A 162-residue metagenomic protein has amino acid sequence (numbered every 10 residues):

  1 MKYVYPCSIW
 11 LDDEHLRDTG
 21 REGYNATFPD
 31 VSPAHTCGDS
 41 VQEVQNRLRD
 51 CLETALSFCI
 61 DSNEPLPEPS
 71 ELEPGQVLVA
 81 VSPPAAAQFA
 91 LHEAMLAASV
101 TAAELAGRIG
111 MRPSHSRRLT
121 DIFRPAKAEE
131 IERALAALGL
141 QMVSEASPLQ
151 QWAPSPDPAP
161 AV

Functional and structural regions predicted by a protein language model:
M1-L56, I60-D61: DNA-contacting interfaces and partner/effector-binding or oligomerization modules in DNA-centric proteins
M1-S8, R49-R118, I122-P125, E129-I131 (+1 more regions): Short, charged, surface-exposed hinge/linker loops at domain edges that act as mobile lids or interdomain connectors
W10-D12, R17, V31, H35 (+4 more regions): Residue-level detector of solvent-exposed, low-hydrophobicity positions
C37-D39, I109, S116-R117, L138-L140: Residue-level detection of beta-strand scaffold positions
Q42-Q45, Q76, Q88, Q141 (+1 more regions): Residue-identity detector for glutamine
D61-S62, V143, S147: Surface-exposed, interaction-prone regions with an acidic/low-complexity signature
A128-E145: DNA major-groove recognition helix of helix-turn-helix/homeodomain DNA-binding modules
A146-V162: Short, charged recognition helix plus adjacent turn of helix-turn-helix-like nucleic-acid-binding domains
